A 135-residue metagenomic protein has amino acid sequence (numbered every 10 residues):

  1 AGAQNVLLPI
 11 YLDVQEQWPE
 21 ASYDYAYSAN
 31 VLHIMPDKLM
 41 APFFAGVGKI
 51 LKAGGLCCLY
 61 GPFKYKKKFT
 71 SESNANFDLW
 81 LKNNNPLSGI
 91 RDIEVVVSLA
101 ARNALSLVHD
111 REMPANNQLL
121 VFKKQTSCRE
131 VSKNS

Functional and structural regions predicted by a protein language model:
A1-P19: S-adenosyl-L-methionine
Y11, Y25-S28, D110: Polytopic transmembrane helical bundles with strong interfacial aromatic enrichment
W18, I34-M35, K66: Short glycine-rich, flexible loops that bind phosphorylated cofactors or substrates
D24-A41: A short SAM/SAH-binding and catalytic strip from SAM-dependent methyltransferases
A41-A53: A short glycine-rich, Lys/Arg-flanked "PGG" loop and its adjoining helix->strand segment in the class I
A53-K66: Conserved beta-strand signature within the Rossmann-like core of class I S-adenosyl-L-methionine
T70-E94: Conserved Class I S-adenosyl-L-methionine
A104-S135: Core SAM-dependent methyltransferase catalytic element
